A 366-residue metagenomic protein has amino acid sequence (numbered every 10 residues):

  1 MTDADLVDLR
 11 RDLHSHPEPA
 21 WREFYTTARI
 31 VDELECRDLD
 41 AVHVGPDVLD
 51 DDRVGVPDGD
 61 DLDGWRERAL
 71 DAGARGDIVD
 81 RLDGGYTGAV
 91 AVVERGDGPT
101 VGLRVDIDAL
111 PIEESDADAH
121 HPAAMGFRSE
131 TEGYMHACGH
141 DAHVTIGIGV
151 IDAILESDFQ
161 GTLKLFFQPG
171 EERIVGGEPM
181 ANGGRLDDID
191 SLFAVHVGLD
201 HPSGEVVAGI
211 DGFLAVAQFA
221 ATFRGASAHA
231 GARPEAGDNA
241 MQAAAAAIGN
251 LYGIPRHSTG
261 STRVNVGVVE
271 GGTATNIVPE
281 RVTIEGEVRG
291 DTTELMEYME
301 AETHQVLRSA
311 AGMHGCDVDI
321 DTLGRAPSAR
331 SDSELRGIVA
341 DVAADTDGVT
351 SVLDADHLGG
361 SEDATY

Functional and structural regions predicted by a protein language model:
M1-M135, D141: Acidic/His- and Gly-rich active-site-bordering loop/insert found across diverse amide/peptide-bond hydrolases
V44-D47, Q160-P169, S191-F193, T262-V268 (+2 more regions): Beta-strand segments within the central parallel beta-sheet cores of soluble alpha/beta enzyme folds
T87, A217-F219, V282: Hydrophobic core residues within well-ordered beta-strands of beta-rich domains
L110-I112, G126-T131, M135, D141-A142 (+3 more regions): Histidine/acidic-residue-rich, glycine-tolerant segments that coordinate divalent metal ions
V144-V150: DPxDG-like acidic metal-binding loop motif
Q242-Y366: Metal-dependent amide/peptide-bond hydrolase catalytic core, centered on the "pita-bread" metallohydrolase fold
